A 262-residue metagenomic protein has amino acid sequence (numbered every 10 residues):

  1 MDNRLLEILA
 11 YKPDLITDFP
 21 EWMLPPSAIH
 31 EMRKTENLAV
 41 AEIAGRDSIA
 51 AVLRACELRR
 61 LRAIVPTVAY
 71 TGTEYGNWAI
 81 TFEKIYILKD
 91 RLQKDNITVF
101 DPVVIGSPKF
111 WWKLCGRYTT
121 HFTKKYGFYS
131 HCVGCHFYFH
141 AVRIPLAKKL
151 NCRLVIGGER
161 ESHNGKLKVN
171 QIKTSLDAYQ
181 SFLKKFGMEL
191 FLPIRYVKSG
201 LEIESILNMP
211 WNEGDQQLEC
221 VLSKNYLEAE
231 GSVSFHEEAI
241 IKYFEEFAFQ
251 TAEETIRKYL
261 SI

Functional and structural regions predicted by a protein language model:
D2-I262: Nucleotide-activated chemistry modules centered on ATP-dependent adenylation/adenylyltransferase
